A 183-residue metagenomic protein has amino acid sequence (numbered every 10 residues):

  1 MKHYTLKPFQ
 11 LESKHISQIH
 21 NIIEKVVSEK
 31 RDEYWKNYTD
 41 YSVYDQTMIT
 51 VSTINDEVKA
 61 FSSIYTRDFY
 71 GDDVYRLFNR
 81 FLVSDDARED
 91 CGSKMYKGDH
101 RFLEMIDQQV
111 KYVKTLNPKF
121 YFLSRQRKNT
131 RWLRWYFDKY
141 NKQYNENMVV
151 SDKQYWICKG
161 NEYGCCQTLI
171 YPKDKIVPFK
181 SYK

Functional and structural regions predicted by a protein language model:
M1-K36, V51, K183: Short amphipathic alpha-helix that is part of the acyltransferase structural core
Q18, I22-V26, Q108, Y112 (+1 more regions): Charge-rich, solvent-exposed alpha-helical interaction surfaces
K30-V83: A conserved beta-strand-loop-helix scaffold within acyl/acetyltransferase catalytic domains
T47, T115-K119: Short, high-confidence coil segments that cap the C-terminus of an alpha-helix and link into the following beta-strand
V83, E89-V113: Conserved acetyl-CoA-binding loop-helix of GNAT-fold acetyltransferases
Y121-F137: Conserved beta-strand-loop-alpha-helix junction that forms the acyl-donor binding cleft
W135-D152: Conserved acetyl-CoA-binding loop of GNAT-fold acetyltransferases
V149-K183: C-terminal "cap" of GNAT-fold acetyltransferases
